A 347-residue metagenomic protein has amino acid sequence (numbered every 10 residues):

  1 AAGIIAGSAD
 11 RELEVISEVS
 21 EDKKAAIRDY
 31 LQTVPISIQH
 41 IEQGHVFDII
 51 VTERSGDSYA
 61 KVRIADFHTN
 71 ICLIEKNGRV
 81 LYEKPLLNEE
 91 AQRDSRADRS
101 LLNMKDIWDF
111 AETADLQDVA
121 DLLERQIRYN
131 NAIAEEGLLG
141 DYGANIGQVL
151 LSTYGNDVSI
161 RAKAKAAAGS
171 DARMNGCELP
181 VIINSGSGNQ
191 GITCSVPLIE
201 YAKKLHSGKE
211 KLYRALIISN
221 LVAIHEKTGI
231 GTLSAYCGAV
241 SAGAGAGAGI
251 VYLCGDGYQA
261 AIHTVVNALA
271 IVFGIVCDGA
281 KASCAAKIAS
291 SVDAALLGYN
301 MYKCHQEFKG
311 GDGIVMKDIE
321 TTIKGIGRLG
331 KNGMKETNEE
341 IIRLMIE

Functional and structural regions predicted by a protein language model:
A1-E42, I49, E53: Early transmembrane hairpin of solute transport permeases
I4, G191-S207, G247-G255: Alpha-helical support elements that line or immediately flank enzyme active sites and cofactor-binding pockets
I5-S8, K24-I38, Y213-Q259, T264 (+1 more regions): A structural-propensity feature for long, helix-poor, extended segments
D10-E18, A25-A26, H45, M104 (+3 more regions): Functionally critical mobile loop/hinge segments
L31-G176, R343-E347: Signature of multi-pass transmembrane helix bundles
D157-G176, G208-E226, V266-G274: Acidic-glycine-rich active-site phosphate/pyrophosphate-binding loop
C177-I183, T228-G231: Glycine- and acidic
L179-V196, C237-A242: Conserved phosphate/anionic-ligand binding catalytic regions in large, soluble enzymes, centered on
